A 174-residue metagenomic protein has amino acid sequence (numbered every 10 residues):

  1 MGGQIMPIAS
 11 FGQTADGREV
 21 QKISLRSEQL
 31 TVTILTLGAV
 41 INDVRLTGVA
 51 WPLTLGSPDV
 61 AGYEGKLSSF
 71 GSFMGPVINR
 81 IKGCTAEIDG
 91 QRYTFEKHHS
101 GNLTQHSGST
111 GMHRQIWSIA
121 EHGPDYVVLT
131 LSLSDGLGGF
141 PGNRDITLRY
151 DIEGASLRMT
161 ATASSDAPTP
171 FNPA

Functional and structural regions predicted by a protein language model:
G2-A174: Surface-exposed acidic/polar loop and edge beta-strand patches at domain peripheries
